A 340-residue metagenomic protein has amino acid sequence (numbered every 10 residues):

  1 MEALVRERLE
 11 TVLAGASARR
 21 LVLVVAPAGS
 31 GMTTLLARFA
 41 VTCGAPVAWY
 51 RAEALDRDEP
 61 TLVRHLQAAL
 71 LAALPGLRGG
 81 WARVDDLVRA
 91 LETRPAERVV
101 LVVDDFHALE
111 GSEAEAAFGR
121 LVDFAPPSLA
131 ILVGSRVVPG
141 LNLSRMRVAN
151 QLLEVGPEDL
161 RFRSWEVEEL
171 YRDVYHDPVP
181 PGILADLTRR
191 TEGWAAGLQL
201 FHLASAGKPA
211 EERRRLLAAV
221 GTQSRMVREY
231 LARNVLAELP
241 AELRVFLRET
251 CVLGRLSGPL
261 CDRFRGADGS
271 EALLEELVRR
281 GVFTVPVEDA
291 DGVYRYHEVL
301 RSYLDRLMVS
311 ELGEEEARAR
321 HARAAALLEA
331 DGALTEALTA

Functional and structural regions predicted by a protein language model:
M1-A28, T34, R38-F39: Walker A/P-loop-proximal flanking segment of P-loop NTPase domains
V5-L9, T34-L36, R64, V100 (+5 more regions): Alpha-helical sensor/transducer elements of the RecA-like P-loop NTPase core
G15-A16, L91-P95, V122-S128: Conserved catalytic network of the ASCE P-loop NTPase/AAA+ motor domain
L23-V25, L36-A40, G119, R136 (+4 more regions): C-terminal boundary/linker of central alpha/beta nucleotide-binding cores
A28-S30, T34-R98, F106-E110: Conserved phosphate-binding/catalytic loops and adjacent sensor/switch elements of nucleotide-binding enzymes, spanning
L184-P209, L216, V220, L239 (+2 more regions): AAA+ P-loop ATPase catalytic core
E314-A340: Extended alpha-helical scaffolding segments used for macromolecular assembly and cargo binding
